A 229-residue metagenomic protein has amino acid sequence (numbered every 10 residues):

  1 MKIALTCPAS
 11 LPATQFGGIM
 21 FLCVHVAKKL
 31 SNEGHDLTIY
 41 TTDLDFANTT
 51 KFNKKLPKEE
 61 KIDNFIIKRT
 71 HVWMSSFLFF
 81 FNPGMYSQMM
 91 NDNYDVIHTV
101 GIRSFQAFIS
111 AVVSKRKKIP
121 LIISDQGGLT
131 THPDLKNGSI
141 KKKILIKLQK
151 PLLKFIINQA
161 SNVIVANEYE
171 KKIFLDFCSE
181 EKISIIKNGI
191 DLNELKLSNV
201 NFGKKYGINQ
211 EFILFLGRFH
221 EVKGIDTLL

Functional and structural regions predicted by a protein language model:
M1-K54, E59-I66, D92: N-terminal subdomain of nucleotide-sugar transferases
A4, G207-K223, L229: Conserved donor-binding/catalytic core segment of Leloir-type glycosyltransferases
L11-P12, S75-F77, F105, I119-K142 (+1 more regions): A short, histidine- and acid-enriched strand-loop-helix "catalytic/donor-clamping" loop that lines the nucleotide-sugar
D43, Y169, G189: Carbohydrate-associated surface elements
K61-S87, K136-L145: A short, charged, and often flexible helix/loop element on the N-terminal side of the glycosyltransferase catalytic
P83-G84, V96-T131: An aromatic- and histidine-rich active-site surface loop
V112-R116, L129, K143-V163, F177: Membrane-proximal helix-turn-helix segments that form the acceptor-binding/catalytic region of lipid-linked
L175, G189-K204, N209: Acidic anion/phosphate-binding donor-loop and adjacent secondary structure in glycosyltransferase catalytic cores
